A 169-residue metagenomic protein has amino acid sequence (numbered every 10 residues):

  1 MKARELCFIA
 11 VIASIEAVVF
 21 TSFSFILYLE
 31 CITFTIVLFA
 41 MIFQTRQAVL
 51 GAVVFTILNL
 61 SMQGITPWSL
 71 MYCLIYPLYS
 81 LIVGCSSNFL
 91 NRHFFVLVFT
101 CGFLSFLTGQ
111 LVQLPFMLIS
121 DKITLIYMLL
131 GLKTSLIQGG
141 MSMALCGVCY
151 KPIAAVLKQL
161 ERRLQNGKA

Functional and structural regions predicted by a protein language model:
M1-F39, R46-L50: Hydrophobic transmembrane alpha-helices
K2-E5, T45-L50, F89-V96, T124: Membrane-helix interface segments
A10-S14, V18, L38, V49 (+8 more regions): Residue-level signature of the transmembrane alpha-helical core of multi-pass small-molecule transporters
A17-C31, V53-S87, L118-I119, I126-L129: Interfacial aromatic-anchored transmembrane helix boundaries in multi-pass membrane proteins
T33, I75-S80, T108, M143 (+1 more regions): Core segments of transmembrane alpha-helices that mediate helix-helix packing or line hydrophobic substrate/ligand
A40, Y79-N88, Y150, A154: Hydrophobic transmembrane alpha-helices
T66-L70, N91-A169: Membrane-embedded alpha-helical hairpins and interfacial helices in multi-pass inner-membrane proteins
